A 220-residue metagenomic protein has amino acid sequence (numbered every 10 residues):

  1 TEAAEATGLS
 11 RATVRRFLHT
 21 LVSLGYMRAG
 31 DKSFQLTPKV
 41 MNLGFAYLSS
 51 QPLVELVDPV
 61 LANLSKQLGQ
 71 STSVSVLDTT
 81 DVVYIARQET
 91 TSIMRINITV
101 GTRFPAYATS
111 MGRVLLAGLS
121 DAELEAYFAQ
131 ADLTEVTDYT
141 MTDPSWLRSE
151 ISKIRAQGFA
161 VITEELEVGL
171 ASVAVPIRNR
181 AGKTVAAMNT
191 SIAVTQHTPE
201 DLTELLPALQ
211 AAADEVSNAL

Functional and structural regions predicted by a protein language model:
T1-E55, D214-A219: N-terminal helix-turn-helix
Y26-A29, V74-S75, I177: A structural signal for short hydrophobic beta-strand segments in well-ordered beta-sheet cores
D31, T72, S172-A174: Short loop/turn microsegments at loop-to-beta-strand junctions
Q35-A131: Amphipathic alpha-helical effector-binding/dimerization core of metabolite-sensing transcriptional regulators
L56-Q67, K153, Q157, E215-A219: Amphipathic alpha-helical regulatory segments at dimerization interfaces that relay allosteric signals between sensory
D78-R113, Y139-V175: Intrinsically disordered, acidic Ser/Thr/Pro-rich low-complexity regulatory segments
E123-Y127, D132-T134, A213-L220: Cysteine/selenocysteine-centered motifs that mediate thiol-based redox chemistry or coordinate metal-sulfur cofactors
T142-D214: Extended hydrophobic
